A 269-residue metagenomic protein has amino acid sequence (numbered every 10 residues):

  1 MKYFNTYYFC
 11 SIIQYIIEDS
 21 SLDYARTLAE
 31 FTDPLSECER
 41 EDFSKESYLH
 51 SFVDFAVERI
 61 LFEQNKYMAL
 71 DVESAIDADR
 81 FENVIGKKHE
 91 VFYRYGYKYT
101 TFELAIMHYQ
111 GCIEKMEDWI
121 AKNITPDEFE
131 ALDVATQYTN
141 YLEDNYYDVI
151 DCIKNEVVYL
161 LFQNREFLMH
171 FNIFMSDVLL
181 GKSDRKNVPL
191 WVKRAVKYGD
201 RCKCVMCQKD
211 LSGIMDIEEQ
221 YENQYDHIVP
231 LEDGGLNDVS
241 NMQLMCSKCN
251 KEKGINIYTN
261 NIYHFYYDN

Functional and structural regions predicted by a protein language model:
M1-L180, N261-N269: Extended charged
Y7, L190-R194, S240: Generic alpha-helical secondary structure signal
L161-S212: Short, charged surface segments at domain edges that flank catalytic/cofactor-binding sites
A195-K197, G254-N256, N260-Y267: Catalytic cores of phosphodiester-bond-cleaving enzymes
K203, L231-E232, C249: Generic recognition of well-structured, leucine-rich alpha-helical segments and adjacent helix-turn regions within
K209-L244, I257, F265: Histidine-centered nuclease catalytic patch
D210, K248-E252: Cys/His-rich metal-chelating microdomains
